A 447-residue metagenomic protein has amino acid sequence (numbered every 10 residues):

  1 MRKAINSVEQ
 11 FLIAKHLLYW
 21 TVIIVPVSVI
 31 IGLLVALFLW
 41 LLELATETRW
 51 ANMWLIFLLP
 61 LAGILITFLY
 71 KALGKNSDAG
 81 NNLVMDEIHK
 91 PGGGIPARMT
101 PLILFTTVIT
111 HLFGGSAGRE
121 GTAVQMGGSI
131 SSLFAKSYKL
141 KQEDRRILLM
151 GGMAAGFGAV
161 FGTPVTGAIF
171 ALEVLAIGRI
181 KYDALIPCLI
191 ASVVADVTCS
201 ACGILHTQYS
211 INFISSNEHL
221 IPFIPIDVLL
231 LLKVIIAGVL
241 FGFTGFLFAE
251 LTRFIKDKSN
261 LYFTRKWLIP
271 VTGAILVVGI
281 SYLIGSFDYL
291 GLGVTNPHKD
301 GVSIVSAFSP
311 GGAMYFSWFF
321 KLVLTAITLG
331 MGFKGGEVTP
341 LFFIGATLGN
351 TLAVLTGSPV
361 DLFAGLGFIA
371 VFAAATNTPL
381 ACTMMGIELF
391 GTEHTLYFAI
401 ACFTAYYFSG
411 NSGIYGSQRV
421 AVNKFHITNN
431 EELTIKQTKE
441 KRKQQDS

Functional and structural regions predicted by a protein language model:
M1-S447: Alpha-helical transmembrane segments and immediately membrane-proximal extracytoplasmic
